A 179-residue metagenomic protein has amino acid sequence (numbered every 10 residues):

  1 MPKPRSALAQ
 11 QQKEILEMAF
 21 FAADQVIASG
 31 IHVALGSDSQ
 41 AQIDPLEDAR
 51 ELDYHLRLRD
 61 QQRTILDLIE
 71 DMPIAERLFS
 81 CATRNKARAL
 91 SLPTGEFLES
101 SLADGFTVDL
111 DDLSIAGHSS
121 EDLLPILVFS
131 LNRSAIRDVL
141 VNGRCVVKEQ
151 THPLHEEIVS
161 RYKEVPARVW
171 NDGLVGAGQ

Functional and structural regions predicted by a protein language model:
M1, D44-E47, S134: Short, solvent-exposed loop/turn segments at the edges of secondary structure
M1-S37: A conserved active-site cap/scaffold subdomain adjacent to cofactor or substrate pockets
P4-R5, A23, I27-G30, T64 (+4 more regions): A generic structural signal for ordered alpha-helices
L16-E17, Q42-I43, G117: Loop/helix-junction capping segments adjacent to catalytic residues or to phosphate/diphosphate-binding pockets
A19-F20, L46, H152, V159: Conserved strand-to-helix beginnings and helix N-cap segments that scaffold or border functional pockets
A23-D112: His/Asp/Glu-enriched, well-ordered alpha-helical/loop segment that forms or immediately abuts the divalent-metal
Y54, R77-Q179: Active-site microenvironment of metallo-dependent hydrolases
